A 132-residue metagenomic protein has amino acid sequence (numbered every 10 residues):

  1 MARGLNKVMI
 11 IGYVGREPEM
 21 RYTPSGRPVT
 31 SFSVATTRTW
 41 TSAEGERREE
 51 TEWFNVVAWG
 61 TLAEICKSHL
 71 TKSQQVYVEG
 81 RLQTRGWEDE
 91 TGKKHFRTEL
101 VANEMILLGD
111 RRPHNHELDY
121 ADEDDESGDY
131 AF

Functional and structural regions predicted by a protein language model:
M1-L5, R21-S25, S42-R47, T91-K93 (+1 more regions): Acidic, gly/ser/pro-rich intrinsically disordered tails
G4, V8-E49, G86, F96: Core FKBP-type peptidyl-prolyl cis-trans isomerase
M9-V14, V34, K72-Q83, A102-M105: OB-fold and OB-like beta-barrel modules that bind single-stranded nucleic acids
I11, G15-E17, W53-N55, W59 (+1 more regions): Conserved beta-strand residues within beta-sheet cores
G15, R21, W59, Q83-R85 (+1 more regions): Conserved positions in beta-strands of structured domains
A43-S68: A beta-strand/beta-hairpin structural motif
V56, D89-L107: OB-fold/S1-family single-stranded nucleic acid-binding modules
W59-H95: Beta-rich strand-turn-strand
